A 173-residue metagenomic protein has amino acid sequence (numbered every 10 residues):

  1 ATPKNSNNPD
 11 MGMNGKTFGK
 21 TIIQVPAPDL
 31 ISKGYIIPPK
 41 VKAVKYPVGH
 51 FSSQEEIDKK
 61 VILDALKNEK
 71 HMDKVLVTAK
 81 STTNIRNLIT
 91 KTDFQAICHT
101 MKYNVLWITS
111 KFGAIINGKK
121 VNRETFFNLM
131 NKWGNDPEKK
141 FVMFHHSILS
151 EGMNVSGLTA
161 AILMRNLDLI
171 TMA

Functional and structural regions predicted by a protein language model:
A1-K4, S81-T82, H146-I148: A short beta-strand-to-loop transition that corresponds to the Sensor-1 phosphate-sensing loop of AAA+ P-loop ATPases
A1-P39: Post-DEXD/H (motif II) to motif III coupling segment of the RecA-like Helicase ATP-binding lobe
N7-M11, I115-K119, I170-A173: Short, charged, surface-exposed secondary-structure boundary motifs
F18-K20, I36-V41, M101-N104, S156-A160 (+1 more regions): Short glycine-/polar-rich loops that comprise or flank the Walker A/P-loop and associated switch/sensor motifs
L30-Q54: Inter-lobe coupling/hinge segments of SF2-like helicase ATPases
I62-I97, V105-L106: Conserved strand-helix element at the start of the C-terminal RecA-like helicase core
Y103-L149: Conserved helicase ATPase core of P-loop NTP-dependent helicases/translocases
F141-H145, S150-N166, M172-A173: A short beta-strand element within the Helicase C-terminal
